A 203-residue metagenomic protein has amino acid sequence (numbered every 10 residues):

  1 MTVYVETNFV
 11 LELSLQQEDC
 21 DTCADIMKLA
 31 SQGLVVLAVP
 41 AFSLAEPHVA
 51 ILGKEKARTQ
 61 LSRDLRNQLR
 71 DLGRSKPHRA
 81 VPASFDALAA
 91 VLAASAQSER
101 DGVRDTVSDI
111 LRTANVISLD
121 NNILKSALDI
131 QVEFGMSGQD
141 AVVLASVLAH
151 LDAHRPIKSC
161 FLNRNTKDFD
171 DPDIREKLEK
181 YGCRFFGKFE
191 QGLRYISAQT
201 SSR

Functional and structural regions predicted by a protein language model:
M1-H78, P172, F189-G192, S197-R203: Short, well-structured N-terminal submotif of metal-dependent ribonuclease cores
M1-T2, L29, I130, L144-A145 (+1 more regions): Acidic, PIN/NYN-like endoribonuclease modules and their adjacent C-terminal/linker elements
K28-A30, D105-L111, E176-L178: Short, conserved catalytic or adaptor-binding loops enriched in Gly and charged residues
G33, R112-A114, Y181: A short helix-to-beta-strand connector/capping loop
A38, I117-L119, R184-F186: General small-molecule cofactor/ligand-binding pocket signal
I51-Q68, L92-S98, T166-R184: A broadly tuned preference for mixed-charge, low-complexity surface segments
R74-A83, A93: Extended, charge-rich helix/loop segments that form flexible, surface "patches" used to engage negatively charged
F85-R164, S202: Active-site neighborhoods of divalent-metal-dependent phosphate/nucleic-acid chemistry enzymes
